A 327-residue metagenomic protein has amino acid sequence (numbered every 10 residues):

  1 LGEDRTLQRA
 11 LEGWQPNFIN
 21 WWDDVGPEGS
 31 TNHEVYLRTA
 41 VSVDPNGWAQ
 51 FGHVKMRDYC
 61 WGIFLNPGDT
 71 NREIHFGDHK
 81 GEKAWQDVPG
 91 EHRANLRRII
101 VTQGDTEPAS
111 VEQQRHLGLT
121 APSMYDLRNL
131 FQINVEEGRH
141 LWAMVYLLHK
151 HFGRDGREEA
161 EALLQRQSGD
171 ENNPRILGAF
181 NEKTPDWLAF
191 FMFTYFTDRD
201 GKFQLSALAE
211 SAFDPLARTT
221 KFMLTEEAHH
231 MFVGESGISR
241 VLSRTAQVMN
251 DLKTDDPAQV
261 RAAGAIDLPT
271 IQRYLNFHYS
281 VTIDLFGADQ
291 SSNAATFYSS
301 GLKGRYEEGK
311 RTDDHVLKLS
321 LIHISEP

Functional and structural regions predicted by a protein language model:
L1-H75: Extreme N-terminal leader/anchor segments
F51-T70, N134-L163, G234-L242: Conserved alpha-helical segments that form or flank metal/cofactor-binding pockets of metalloenzymes
K80-T102, A160-T194, D255-D289: Acidic/His metal-coordination segments adjacent to aromatic residues that form catalytic metal sites in metalloenzymes
A84-E91, S110-Q132, G201-L216: Helix-loop segments that flank and shape redox-cofactor active sites
R93-Q103, P122-H140, F190, P215-A228: Alpha-helical scaffold segments that form or flank carboxylate-/histidine-based iron centers
Q103-V111, I133-L148, R166-N173, T194-G201 (+1 more regions): Alpha-helical transition-metal enzyme core signature, strongest for iron centers
P185-M231: Internal, conserved structured core segments that host functional sites
I322-P327: Conserved small/polar residues in nucleotide/adenosyl-binding loops
